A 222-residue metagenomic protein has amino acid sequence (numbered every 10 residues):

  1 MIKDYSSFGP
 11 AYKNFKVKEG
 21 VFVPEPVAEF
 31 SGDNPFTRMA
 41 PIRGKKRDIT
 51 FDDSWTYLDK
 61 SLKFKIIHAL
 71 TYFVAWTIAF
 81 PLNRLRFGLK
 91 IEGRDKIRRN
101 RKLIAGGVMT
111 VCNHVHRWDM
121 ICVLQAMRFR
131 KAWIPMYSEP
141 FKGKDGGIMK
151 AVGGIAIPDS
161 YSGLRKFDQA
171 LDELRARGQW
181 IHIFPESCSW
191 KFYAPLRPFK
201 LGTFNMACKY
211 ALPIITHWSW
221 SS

Functional and structural regions predicted by a protein language model:
I2-V108, W118-C122: Membrane-anchoring hydrophobic helices of lipid-metabolizing enzymes
G88-S222: Soluble catalytic domains of membrane acyltransferases
